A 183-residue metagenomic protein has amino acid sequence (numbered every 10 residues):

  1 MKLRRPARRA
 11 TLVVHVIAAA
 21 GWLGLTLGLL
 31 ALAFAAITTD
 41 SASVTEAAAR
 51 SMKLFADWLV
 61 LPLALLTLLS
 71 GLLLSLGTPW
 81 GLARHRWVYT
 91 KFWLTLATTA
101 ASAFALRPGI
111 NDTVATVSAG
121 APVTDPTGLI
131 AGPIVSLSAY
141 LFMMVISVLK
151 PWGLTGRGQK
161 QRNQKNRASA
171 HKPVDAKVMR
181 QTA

Functional and structural regions predicted by a protein language model:
M1-A183: Polytopic transmembrane helical bundles with strong interfacial aromatic enrichment
